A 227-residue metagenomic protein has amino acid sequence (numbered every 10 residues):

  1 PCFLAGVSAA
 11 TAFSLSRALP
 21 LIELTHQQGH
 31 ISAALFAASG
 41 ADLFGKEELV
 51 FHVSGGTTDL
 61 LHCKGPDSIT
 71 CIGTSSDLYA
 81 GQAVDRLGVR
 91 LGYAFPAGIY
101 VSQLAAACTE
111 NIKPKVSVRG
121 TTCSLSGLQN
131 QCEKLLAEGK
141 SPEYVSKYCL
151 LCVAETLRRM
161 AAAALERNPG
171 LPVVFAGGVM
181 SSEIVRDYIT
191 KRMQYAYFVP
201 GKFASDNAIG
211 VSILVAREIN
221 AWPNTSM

Functional and structural regions predicted by a protein language model:
P1-T11, L15: Short beta-strand-loop/turn "lid" adjacent to the catalytic site in phosphate-handling enzymes
C2, E48-H52, V174: Short glycine-aspartate micro-motif
E23-L24, V173, T190-V211: Conserved phosphate-binding/catalytic loops in two-lobed NTP-binding clefts
L24-L49, I213-L214: Conserved phosphate-binding catalytic cores of ATP/NTP-utilizing and phosphoryl-transfer enzymes
H30-A33, V199-M227: Glycine-rich phosphate-binding/hydrolytic loop that grips phosphoryl groups
F44-K46, F51-S54, D59-K140, I219-M227: A short helix-loop
G56, G177-V179, G201: Active-site metal-binding loops of divalent metal-dependent hydrolases
S102-V173, V179-Y197, A216-S226: A contiguous, well-structured pocket-lining segment that forms one wall/lid of small-molecule binding clefts in soluble
